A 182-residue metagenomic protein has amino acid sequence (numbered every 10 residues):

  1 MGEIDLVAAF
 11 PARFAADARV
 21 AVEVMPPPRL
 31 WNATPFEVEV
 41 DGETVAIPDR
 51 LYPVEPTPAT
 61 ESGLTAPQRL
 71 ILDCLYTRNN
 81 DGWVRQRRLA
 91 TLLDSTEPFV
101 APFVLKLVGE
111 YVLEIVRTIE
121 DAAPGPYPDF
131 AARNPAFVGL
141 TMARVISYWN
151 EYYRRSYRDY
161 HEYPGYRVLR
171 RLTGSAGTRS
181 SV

Functional and structural regions predicted by a protein language model:
M1-R87, P126-V182: Extended repeat-based scaffolds of very large eukaryotic assembly and lipid-transport proteins
T77-N80, G109-E114: Short coil turns that connect the paired helices of HEAT/ARM alpha-solenoid repeats
R85, A90-V108: Internal alpha-helical scaffold/solenoid segments in large eukaryotic proteins
R87-L89, V104, I115-A123: Conserved hydrophobic register position within alpha-solenoid helical repeats
D94-S95, A122, P126-F130: Residue-level signature of the C-terminal ends
T96-V100, I115, Y127: Short alpha-helix boundary/capping elements
L113-R117, D129-A132: Short alpha-helical interface elements
